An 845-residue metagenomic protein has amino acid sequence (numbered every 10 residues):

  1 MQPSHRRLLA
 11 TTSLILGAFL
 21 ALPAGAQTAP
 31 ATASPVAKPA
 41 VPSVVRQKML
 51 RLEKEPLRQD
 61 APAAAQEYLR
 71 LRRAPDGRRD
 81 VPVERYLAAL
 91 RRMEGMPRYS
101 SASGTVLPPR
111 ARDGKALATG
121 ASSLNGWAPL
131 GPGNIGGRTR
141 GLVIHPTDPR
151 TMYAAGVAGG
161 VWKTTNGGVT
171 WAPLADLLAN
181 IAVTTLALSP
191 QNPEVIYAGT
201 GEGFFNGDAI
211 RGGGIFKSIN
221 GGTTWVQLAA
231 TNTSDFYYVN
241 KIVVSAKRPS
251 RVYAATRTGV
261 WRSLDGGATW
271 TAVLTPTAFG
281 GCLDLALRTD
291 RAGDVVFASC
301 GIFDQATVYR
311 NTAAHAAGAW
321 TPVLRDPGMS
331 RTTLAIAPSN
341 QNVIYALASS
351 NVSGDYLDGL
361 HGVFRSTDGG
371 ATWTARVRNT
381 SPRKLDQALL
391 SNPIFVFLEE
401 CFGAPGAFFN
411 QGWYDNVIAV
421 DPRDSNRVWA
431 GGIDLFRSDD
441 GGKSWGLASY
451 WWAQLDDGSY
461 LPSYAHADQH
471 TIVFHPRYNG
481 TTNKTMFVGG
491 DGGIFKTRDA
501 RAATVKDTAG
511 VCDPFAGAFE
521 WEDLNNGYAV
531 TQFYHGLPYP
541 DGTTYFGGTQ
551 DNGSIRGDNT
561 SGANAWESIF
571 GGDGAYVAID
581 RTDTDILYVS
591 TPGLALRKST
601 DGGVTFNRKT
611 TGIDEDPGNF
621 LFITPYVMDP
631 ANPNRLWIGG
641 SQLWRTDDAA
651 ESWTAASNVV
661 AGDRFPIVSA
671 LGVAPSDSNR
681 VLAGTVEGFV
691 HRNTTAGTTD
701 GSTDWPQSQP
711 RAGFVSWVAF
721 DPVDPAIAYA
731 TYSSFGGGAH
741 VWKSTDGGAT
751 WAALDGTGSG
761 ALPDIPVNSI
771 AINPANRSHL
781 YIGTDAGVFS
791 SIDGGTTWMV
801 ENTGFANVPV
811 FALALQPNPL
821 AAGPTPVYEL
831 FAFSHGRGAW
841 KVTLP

Functional and structural regions predicted by a protein language model:
M1-Q2, V41: Coiled-coil-like amphipathic alpha-helices with heptad-repeat character
Q2-T12: Bacterial N-terminal signal peptides that target proteins for export
T11-A21: Bacterial N-terminal signal peptides
P35-P845: Beta-propeller blade termini and top-face loops
